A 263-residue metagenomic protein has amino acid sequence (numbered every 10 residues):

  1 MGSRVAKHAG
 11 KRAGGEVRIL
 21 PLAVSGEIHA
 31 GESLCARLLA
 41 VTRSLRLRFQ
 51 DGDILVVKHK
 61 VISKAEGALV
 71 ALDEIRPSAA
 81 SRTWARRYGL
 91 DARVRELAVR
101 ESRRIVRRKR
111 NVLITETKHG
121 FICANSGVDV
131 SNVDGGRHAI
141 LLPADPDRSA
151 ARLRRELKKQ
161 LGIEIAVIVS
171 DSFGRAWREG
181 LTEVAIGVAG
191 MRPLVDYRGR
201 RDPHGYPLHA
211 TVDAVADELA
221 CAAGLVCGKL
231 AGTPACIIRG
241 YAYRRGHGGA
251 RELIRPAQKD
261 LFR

Functional and structural regions predicted by a protein language model:
G2-R263: N-terminal and secondary-structure boundary signal
